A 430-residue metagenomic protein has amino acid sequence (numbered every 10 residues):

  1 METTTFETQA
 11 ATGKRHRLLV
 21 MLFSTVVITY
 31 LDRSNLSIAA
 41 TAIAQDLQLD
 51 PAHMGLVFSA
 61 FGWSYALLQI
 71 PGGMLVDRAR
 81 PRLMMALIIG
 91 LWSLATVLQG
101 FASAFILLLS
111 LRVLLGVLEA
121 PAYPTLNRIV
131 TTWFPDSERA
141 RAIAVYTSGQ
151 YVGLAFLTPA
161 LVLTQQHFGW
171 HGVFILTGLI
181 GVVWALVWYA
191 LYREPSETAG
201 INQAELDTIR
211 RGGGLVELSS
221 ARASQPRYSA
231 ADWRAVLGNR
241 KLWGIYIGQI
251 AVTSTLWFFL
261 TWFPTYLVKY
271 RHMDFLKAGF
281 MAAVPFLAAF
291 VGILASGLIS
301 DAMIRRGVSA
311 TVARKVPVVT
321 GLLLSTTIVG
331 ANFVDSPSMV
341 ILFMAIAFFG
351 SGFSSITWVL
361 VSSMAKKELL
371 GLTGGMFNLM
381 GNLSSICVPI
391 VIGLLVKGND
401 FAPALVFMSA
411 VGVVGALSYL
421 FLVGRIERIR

Functional and structural regions predicted by a protein language model:
L36-S37, A235-L294, S354, W358 (+1 more regions): Extracytoplasmic gate region of multi-pass secondary transporters
I43-A44, L75-V76, A160-F168, L267-V268 (+3 more regions): Interfacial helix-cap and linker-helix signal at transmembrane-aqueous boundaries of multi-pass secondary transporters
Q48, R80, F101-L107, L118 (+3 more regions): Helix-breaking motifs and short loop linkers at transmembrane-helix boundaries and internal kinks in secondary membrane
L67-I106: Conserved MFS/SLC helix-loop-helix module at the cytosolic interface between two early adjacent transmembrane helices
L111-Q150: Cytoplasmic helix-loop-helix junction between adjacent transmembrane helices in 12-TM secondary transporters
Y146, Q150-A199: Helix-loop-helix hairpin linking two adjacent transmembrane segments in secondary transporters
T311-T357: C-terminal transmembrane helical hairpin of 12-TM major facilitator-type secondary transporters
S362-G398: A late C-terminal transmembrane helix in Major Facilitator Superfamily
